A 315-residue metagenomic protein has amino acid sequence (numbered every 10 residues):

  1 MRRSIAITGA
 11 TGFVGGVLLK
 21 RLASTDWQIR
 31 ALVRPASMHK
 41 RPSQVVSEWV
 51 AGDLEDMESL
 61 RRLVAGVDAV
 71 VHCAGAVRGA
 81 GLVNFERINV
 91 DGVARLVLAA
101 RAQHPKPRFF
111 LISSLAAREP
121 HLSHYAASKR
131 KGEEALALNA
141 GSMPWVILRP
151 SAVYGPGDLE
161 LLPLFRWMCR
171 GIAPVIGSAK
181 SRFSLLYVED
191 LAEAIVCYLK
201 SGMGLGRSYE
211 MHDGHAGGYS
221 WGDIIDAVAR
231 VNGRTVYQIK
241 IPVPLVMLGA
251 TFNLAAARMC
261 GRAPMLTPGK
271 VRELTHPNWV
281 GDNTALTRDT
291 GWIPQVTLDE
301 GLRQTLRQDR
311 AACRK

Functional and structural regions predicted by a protein language model:
I5-T25: N-terminal Rossmann NAD(P)H-binding glycine-rich loop of SDR-like oxidoreductase domains
S37-M38, S43, S47-D91, R101 (+1 more regions): NAD(P)H-binding glycine-rich loop region in Rossmannoid oxidoreductase-like domains and their noncatalytic homologs
H72, D91-R130, V146: Conserved Rossmann-fold NAD(P)-dependent oxidoreductase catalytic core, especially the SDR/UDP-sugar
E86-V90, L122-E133, Y154, D158 (+4 more regions): Short-chain dehydrogenase/reductase
E134-P156: Conserved beta-loop-beta element that borders a ligand/cofactor-binding pocket
L159-P163, G177-K200, G206-E210, S220-D223: Substrate-positioning beta->alpha
P163-V188, T235-N278: Alpha-helical membrane-targeting segments
S201-M265, V296-L306, A312-K315: Mid/C-terminal beta-alpha module of Rossmann-like enzyme folds, strongest in SDR-family dehydrogenases/epimerases
